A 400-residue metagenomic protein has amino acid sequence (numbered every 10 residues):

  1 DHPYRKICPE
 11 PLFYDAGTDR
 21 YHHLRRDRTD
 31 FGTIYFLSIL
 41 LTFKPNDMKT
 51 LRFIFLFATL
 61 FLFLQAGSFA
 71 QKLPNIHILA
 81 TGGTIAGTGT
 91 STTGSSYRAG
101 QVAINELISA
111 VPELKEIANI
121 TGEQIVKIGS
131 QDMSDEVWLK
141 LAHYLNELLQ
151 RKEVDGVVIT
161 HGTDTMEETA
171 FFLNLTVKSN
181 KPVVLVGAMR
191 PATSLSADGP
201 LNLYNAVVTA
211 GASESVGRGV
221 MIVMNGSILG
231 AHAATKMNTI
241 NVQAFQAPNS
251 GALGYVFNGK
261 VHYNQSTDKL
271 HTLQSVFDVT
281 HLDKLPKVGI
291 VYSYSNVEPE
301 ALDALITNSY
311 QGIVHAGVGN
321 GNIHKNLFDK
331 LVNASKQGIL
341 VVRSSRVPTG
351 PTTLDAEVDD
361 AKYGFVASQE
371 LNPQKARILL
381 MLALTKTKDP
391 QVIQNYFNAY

Functional and structural regions predicted by a protein language model:
P9, A16-T18, T29: Short linear motifs in low-complexity or flexible loops
T33-Q71: Bacterial Sec-dependent N-terminal signal peptides
Q71-N146, D329: ATP/NTP phosphate-donor binding region
L79, A103, L107-P112, G230-G312 (+1 more regions): Accessory alpha-helical/coil subdomains and C-terminal extensions that flank or cap enzyme catalytic cores
I159-K181, I323-V332: Short Gly/Thr/Asp-enriched flexible loops that form oxyanion-binding sites at enzyme active sites
A170-L201, V208-G211, K336-S345: Short, acidic/small-residue loops that bind anionic groups at enzyme active sites
V186-F257: Internal gly/pro-rich beta-alpha loop/helix module that stabilizes soluble enzyme cofactors or their anionic handles
N320-Y400: C-terminal non-catalytic interaction/assembly regions of soluble proteins
